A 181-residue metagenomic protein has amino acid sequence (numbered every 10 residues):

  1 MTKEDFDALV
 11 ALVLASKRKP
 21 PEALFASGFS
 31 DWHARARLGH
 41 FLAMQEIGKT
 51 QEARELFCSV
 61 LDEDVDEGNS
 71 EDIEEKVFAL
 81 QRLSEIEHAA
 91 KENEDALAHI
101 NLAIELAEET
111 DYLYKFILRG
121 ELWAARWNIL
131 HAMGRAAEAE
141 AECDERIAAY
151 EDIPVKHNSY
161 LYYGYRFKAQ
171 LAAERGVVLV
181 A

Functional and structural regions predicted by a protein language model:
M1-F25, F29-H33: N-terminal leader/linker segments that initiate helical-solenoid repeat arrays
D7, R37-G39, E75, R82 (+4 more regions): "A position-specific structural signal for the A-helix of alpha-solenoid helical repeats
A15-R18, G48-T50, N93, A136 (+1 more regions): TPR-repeat structural position
P21-S30, L61-I73, L106-I117, A149-S159: Flexible helix-coil transition and linker loops at the boundaries of alpha-helical arrays
L42-M44, L80, E87, W123 (+3 more regions): Residue at a conserved register position within TPR or TPR-like alpha-solenoid repeats
Q45-I47, A90, M133, R175: Structural motif corresponding to the intra-repeat A-B loop/turn of tetratricopeptide repeats
